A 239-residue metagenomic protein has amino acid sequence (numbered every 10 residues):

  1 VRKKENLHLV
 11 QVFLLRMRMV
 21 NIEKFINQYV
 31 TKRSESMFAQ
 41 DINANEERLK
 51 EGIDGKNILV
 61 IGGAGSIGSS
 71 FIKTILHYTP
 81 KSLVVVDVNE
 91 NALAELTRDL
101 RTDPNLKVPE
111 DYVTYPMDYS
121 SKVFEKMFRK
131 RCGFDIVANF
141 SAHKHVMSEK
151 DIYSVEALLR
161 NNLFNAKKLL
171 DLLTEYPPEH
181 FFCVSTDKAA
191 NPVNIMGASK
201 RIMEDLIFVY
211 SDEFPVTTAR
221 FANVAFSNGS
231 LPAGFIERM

Functional and structural regions predicted by a protein language model:
E5-F13: N-terminal amphipathic/hydrophobic targeting modules at extreme N-termini, encompassing cleavable Sec/SRP-type signal
R33-K56: A short, basic/flexible loop-to-alpha-helix module at the beginning of a structural domain
V60-I61, V85: Hydrophobic Val/Ile/Leu positions in short beta-strands of Rossmann-like dinucleotide-binding domains
I61-A64, S69-T74: N-terminal Rossmann NAD(P)H-binding glycine-rich loop of SDR-like oxidoreductase domains
T74-V85, R101, K107, M117-R160 (+1 more regions): NAD(P)H-binding glycine-rich loop region in Rossmannoid oxidoreductase-like domains and their noncatalytic homologs
K81-E95: Conserved glycine-rich Rossmann-like NAD(P)H-binding loop of the short-chain dehydrogenase/reductase
N139, H143-R160, F164-R201, V209: Conserved Rossmann-fold NAD(P)-dependent oxidoreductase catalytic core, especially the SDR/UDP-sugar
I195-M239: NAD(P)-dependent short-chain dehydrogenase/reductase
